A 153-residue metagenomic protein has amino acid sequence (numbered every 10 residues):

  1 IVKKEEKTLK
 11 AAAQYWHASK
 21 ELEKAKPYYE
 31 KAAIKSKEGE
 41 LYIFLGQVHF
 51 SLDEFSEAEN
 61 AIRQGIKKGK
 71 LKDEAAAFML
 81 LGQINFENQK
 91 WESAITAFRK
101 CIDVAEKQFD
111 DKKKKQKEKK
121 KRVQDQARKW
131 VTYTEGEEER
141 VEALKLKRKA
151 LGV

Functional and structural regions predicted by a protein language model:
A18, S51, E87, W130-Y133 (+1 more regions): Register position in tetratricopeptide repeats
D110-V153: Terminal, low-structured helical/coil segments at or just beyond the last alpha-helical repeat
